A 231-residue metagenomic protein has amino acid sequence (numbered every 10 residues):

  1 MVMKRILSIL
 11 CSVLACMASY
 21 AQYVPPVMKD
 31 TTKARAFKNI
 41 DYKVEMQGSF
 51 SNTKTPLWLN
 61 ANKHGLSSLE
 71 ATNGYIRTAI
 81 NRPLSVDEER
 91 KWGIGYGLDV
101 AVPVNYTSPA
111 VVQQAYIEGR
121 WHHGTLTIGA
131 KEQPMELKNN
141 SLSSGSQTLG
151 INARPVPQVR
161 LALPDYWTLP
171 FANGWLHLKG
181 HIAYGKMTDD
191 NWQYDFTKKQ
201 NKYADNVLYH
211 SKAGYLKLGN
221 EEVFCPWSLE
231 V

Functional and structural regions predicted by a protein language model:
M1-M28: Bacterial Sec-dependent N-terminal signal peptides
Y23-I76, D87-L98, G180-Y184: Transmembrane beta-strand segments of Gram-negative outer membrane beta-barrel proteins
M28-I40, P83-G95, T107, R120-H123 (+2 more regions): Short loop/turn motifs that connect adjacent beta-strands in outer-membrane beta-barrel proteins
M46-K54, R82-L84, V100-Y106, W121-H123 (+4 more regions): Transmembrane beta-strands of outer-membrane beta-barrel pores
K63-L66, D99-P103, S144-L149, T197-K202: Extracellular loop and loop/strand-boundary signature of outer-membrane beta-barrel proteins
S68-T78, P109-Q113, A153-A162, N206-K212: Residues that define the transmembrane beta-barrel architecture of outer-membrane proteins
I76-L84, A115-G119, I128, V159-D165 (+1 more regions): Residues on the lipid-exposed face of transmembrane beta-strands in outer-membrane beta-barrel proteins
P164-V231: Signature for the C-terminal beta-barrel architecture of outer-membrane proteins
